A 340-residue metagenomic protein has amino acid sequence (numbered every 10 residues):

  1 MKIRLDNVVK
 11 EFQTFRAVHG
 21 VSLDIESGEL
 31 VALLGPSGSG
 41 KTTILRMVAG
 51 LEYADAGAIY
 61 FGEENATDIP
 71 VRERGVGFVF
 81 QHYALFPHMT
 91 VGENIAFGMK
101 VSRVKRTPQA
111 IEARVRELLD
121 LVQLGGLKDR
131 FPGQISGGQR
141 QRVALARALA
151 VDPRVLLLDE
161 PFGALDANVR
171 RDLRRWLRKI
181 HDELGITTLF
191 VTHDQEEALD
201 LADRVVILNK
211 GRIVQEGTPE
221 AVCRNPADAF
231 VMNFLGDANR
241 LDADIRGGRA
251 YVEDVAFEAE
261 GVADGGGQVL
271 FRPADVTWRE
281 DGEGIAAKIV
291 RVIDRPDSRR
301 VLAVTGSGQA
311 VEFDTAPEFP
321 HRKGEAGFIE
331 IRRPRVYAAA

Functional and structural regions predicted by a protein language model:
L30, E73-G77, Q81, L85-D228: ABC ATPase nucleotide-binding domains
L34-P36: The feature captures the beta-strand-to-loop junction immediately N-terminal to the Walker
A49: Helix-to-loop junction immediately C-terminal to a conserved catalytic motif
D55-A58, K210: Conserved coupling/switch loops of ABC nucleotide-binding domains, chiefly the family-specific signature
G57-N65: Conserved ABC transporter NBD signature motif
A238, R249-A340: Non-catalytic connector elements of ABC transporters
